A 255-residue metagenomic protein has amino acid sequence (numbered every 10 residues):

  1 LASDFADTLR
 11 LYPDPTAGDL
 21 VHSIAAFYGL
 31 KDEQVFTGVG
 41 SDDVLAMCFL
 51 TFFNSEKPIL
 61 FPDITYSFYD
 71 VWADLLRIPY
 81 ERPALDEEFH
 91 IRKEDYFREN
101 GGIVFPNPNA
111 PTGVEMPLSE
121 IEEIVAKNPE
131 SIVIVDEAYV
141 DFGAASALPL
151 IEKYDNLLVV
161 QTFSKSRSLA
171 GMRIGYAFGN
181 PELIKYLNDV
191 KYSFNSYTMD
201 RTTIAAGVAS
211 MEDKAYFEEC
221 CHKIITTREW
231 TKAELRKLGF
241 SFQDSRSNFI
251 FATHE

Functional and structural regions predicted by a protein language model:
L1-D42, M47: N-terminal small-domain helix-loop-helix segment of the aminotransferase-like
T16, N156-R236, F240-Q243: PLP-dependent aminotransferase class I/II
G18, T51-P106: PLP-dependent aminotransferase-like
K31-V35, E56-P58, E137, D155-N156: Short acidic capping loops at alpha-helix termini that bridge into adjacent secondary structure
H90-E99, P111-L169: Active-site pre-lysine segment of PLP-dependent enzymes
G179, F251-E255: Conserved PLP-binding active-site segment of the aspartate aminotransferase-like
Q243-F249: Short Gly/Ser/Thr- and Asp/Glu-enriched loop/turn motifs at secondary-structure junctions
